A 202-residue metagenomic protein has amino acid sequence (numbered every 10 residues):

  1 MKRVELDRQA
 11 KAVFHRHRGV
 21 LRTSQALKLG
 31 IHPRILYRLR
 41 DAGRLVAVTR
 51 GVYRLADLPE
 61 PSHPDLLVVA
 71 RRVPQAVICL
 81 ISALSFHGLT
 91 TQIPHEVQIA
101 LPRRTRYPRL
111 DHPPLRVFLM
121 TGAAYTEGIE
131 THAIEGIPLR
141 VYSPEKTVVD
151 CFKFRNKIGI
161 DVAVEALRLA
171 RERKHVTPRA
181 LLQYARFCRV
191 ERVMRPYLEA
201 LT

Functional and structural regions predicted by a protein language model:
V4-L29, I35, R40, V48 (+1 more regions): Nucleic-acid-binding surface
G43: Glycine-centered, phosphate/nucleic-acid-interacting loop/turn motifs that mediate DNA/RNA or nucleotide
